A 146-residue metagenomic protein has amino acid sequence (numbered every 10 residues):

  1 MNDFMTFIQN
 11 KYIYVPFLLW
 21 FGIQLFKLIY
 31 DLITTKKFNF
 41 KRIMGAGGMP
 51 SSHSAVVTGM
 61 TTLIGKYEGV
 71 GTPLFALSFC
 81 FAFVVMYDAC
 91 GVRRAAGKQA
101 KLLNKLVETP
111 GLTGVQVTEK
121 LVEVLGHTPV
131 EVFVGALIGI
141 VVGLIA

Functional and structural regions predicted by a protein language model:
M1-L25, I33-K36: Helix-loop-helix hairpins and the membrane-proximal interhelical loops of multi-pass alpha-helical transport proteins
F21-L25, F38-A146: Membrane-embedded catalytic cores of phosphoryl/pyrophosphoryl-handling enzymes
